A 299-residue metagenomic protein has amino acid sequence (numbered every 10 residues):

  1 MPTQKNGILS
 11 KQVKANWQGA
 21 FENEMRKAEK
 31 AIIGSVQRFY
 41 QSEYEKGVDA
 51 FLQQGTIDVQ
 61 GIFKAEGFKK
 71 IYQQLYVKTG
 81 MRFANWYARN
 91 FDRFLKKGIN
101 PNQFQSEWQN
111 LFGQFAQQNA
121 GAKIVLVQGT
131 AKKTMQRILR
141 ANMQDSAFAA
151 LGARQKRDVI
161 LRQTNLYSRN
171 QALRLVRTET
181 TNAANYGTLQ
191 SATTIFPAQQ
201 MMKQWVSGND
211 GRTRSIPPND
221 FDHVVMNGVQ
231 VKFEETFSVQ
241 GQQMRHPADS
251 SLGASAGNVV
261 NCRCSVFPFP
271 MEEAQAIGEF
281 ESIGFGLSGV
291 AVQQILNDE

Functional and structural regions predicted by a protein language model:
M1-Y167, F269-E299: N-terminal leader/targeting and assembly helices and adjacent pre-domain segments
L166-S282: Acidic, glycine-rich two-metal-ion catalytic cores of nucleic acid-processing enzymes
